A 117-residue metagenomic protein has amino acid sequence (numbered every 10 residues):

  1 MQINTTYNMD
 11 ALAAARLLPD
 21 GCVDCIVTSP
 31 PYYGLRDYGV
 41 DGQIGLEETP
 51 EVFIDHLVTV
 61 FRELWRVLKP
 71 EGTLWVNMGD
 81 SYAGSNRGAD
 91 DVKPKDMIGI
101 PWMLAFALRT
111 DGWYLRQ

Functional and structural regions predicted by a protein language model:
M1-Q117: Core catalytic lobe of class I
